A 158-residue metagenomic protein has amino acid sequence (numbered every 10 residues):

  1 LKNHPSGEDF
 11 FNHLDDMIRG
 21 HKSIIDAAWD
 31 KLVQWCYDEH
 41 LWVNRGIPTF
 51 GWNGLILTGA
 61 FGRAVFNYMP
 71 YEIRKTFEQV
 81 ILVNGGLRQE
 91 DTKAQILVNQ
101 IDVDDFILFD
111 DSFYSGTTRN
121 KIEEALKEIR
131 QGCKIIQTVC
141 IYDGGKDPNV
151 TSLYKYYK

Functional and structural regions predicted by a protein language model:
L1-K158: PRPP-associated nucleotide enzymes
